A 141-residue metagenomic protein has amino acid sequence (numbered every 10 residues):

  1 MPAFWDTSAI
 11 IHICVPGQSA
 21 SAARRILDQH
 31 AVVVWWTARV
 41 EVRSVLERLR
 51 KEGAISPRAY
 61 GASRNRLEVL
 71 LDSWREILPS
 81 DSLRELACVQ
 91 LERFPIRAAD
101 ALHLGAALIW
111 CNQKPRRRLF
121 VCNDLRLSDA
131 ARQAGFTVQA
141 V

Functional and structural regions predicted by a protein language model:
M1, N123-R126, R132-Q133, A140: Short, C-terminally biased terminal segments at protein or domain edges
M1-R39, L49-A62, F136: Short, well-structured N-terminal submotif of metal-dependent ribonuclease cores
V15-S21, L49-E52, R58, R66 (+4 more regions): Noncatalytic, solvent-exposed loop/strand surfaces of beta-propeller-type extracellular/periplasmic domains
T37-R93: Active-site-proximal, substrate-binding regions of enzyme catalytic domains and RNA-binding/basic surfaces
W74-R126: Active-site neighborhoods of divalent-metal-dependent phosphate/nucleic-acid chemistry enzymes
